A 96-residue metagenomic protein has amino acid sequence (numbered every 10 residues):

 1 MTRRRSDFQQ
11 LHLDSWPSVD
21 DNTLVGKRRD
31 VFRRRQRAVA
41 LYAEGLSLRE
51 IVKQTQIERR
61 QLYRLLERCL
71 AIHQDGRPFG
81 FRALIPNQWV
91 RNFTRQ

Functional and structural regions predicted by a protein language model:
M1-Q96: Secondary-structure boundary/capping micro-motif
